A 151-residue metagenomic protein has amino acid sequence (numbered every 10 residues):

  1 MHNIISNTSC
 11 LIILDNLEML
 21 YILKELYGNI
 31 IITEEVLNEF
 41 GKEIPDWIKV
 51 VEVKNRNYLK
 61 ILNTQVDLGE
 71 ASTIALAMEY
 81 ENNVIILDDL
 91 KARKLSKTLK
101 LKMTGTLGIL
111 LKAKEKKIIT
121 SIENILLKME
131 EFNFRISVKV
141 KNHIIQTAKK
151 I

Functional and structural regions predicted by a protein language model:
M1, N82, K112, E131: Short, flexible active-site loop motifs that bind/organize anionic cofactors or intermediates
H2-N83, L90-R93, L99-L101, N124 (+2 more regions): Active-site-proximal, substrate-binding regions of enzyme catalytic domains and RNA-binding/basic surfaces
I44, I48, E115-I151: Long, charged alpha-helical interface segments
T106-I109, A113-K114, I118: Long, charge-dense
